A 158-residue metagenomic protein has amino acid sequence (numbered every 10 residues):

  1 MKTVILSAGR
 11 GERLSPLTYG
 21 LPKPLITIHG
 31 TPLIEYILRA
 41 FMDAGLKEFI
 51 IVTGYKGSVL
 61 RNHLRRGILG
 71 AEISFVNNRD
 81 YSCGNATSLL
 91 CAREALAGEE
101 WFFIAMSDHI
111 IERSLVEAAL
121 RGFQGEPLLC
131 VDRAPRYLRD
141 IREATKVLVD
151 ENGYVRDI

Functional and structural regions predicted by a protein language model:
M1-Y19: N-terminal nucleotide-binding beta1-loop-alpha1 segment
K2-I5, T27, T31-W101: Conserved N-terminal catalytic core of the sugar/cofactor nucleotidyltransferase
K2-V4, W101-F103, E126-L129, K146: Structural motif
L17-Y19, L38-R39, N62-R65, L115-A118: Short amphipathic alpha-helical segments
L21-K23: Short alpha-helical oligomerization interface
T53, N77, M106, V131-D132: Short loop/edge segments at beta-strand edges and connector loops that shape dinucleotide/nucleotide cofactor-binding
E99-I110: Short beta-strand-to-loop acidic/aromatic patch adjacent to the donor-nucleotide binding site
E112-I158: Conserved core of the sugar-phosphate nucleotidyltransferase
